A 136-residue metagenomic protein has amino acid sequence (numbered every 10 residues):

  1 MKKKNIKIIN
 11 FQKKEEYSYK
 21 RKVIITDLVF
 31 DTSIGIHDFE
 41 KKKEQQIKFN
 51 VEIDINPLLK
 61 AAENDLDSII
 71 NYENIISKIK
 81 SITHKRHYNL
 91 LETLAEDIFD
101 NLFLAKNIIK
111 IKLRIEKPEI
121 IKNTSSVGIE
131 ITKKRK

Functional and structural regions predicted by a protein language model:
M1-K136: N-terminal, polar/charged subdomain of small-to-medium soluble alpha/beta proteins
